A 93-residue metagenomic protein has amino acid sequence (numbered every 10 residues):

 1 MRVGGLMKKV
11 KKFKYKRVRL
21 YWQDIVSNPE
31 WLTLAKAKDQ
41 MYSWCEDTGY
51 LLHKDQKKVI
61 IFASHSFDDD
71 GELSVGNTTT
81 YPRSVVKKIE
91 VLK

Functional and structural regions predicted by a protein language model:
R2-K93: Conserved RNA-binding domains used in RNP assembly and mRNA/RNA metabolism
